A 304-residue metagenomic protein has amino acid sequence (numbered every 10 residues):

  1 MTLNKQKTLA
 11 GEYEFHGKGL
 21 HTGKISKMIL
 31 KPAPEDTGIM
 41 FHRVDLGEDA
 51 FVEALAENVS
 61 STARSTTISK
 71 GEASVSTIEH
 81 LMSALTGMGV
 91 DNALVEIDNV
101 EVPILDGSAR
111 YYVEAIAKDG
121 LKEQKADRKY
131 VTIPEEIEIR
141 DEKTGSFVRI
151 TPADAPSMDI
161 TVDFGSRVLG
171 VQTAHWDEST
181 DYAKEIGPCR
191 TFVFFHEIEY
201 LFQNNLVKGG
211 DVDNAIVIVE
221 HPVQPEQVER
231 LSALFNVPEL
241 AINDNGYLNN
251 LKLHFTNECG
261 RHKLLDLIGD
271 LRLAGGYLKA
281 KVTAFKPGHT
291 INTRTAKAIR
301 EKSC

Functional and structural regions predicted by a protein language model:
M1-C304: Short acidic-hydrophobic catalytic motif
